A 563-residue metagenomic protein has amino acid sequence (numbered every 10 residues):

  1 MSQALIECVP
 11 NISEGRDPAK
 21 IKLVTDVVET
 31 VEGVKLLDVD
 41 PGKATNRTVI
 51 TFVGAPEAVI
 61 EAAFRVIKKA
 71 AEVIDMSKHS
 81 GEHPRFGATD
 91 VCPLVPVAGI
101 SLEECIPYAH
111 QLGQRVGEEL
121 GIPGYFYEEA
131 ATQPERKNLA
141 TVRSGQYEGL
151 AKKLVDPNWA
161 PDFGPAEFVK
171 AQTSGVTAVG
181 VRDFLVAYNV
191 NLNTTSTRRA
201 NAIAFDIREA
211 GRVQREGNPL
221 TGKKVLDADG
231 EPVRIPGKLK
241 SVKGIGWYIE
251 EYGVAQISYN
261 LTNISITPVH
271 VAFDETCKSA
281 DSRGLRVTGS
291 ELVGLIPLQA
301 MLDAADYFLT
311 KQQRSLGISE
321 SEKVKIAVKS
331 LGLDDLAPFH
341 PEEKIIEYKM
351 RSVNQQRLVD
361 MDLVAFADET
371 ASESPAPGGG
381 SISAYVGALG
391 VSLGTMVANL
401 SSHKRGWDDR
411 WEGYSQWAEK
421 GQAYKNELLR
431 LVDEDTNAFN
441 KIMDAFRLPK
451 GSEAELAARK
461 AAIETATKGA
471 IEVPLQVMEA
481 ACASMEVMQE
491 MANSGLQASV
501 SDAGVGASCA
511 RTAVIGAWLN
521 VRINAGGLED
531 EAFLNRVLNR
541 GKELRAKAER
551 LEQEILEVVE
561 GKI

Functional and structural regions predicted by a protein language model:
S2-A365, S372, K450, A458 (+1 more regions): Long, contiguous binding/interaction regions
C8-P10, F86-P93, T370-V397, A498-A517: Conserved phosphate/anionic-ligand binding catalytic regions in large, soluble enzymes, centered on
V24, V66-A70, I382-V397, S484 (+3 more regions): Buried hydrophobic packing segments
T51, A55, T195, L358 (+8 more regions): Non-transmembrane, amphipathic alpha-helical segments
L112, I122-F126, E135-N138, S484 (+1 more regions): Preference for long, well-ordered alpha-helical segments
F184-V186, A438-S508, T512, N524: Amphipathic alpha-helical interface segments
V397, K425-V432, F439, I471-M478 (+5 more regions): A structural signal for well-ordered alpha-helices, especially hydrophobic packing surfaces of coiled-coils
H403-P449, L544-R545, E549-Q553: A structural-propensity feature for long, helix-poor, extended segments
